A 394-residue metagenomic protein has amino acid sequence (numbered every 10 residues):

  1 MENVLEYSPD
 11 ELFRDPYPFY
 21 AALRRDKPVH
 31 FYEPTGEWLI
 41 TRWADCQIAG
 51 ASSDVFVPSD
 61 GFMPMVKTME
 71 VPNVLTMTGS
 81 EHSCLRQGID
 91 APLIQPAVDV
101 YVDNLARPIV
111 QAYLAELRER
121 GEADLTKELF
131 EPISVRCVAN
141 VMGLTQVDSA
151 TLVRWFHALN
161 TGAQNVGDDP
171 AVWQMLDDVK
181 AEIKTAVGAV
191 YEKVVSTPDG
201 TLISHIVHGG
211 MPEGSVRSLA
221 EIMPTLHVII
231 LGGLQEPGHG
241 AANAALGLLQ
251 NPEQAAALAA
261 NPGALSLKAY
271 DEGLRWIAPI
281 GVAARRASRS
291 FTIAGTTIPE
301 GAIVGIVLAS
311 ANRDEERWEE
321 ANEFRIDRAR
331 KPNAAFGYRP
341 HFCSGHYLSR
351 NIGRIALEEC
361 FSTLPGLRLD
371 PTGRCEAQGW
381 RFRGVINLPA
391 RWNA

Functional and structural regions predicted by a protein language model:
M1-A394: Cytochrome P450
